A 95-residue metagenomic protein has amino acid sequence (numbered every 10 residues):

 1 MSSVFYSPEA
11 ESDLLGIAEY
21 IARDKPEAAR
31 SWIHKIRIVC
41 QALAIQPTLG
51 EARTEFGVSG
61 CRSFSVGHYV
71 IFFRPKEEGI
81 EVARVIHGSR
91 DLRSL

Functional and structural regions predicted by a protein language model:
M1-F56, L95: Basic, Lys/Arg-enriched alpha-helical interface segments
Y20, S63, V70: Short aromatic/hydrophobic contact patches that present stacked aromatics for nucleic-acid/ligand binding
R37, S63-V66: Σ70-family region 2.3-2.4 aromatic/basic alpha-helix that recognizes the −10 promoter and nucleates DNA melting
A44-P47, E51, S59, E81 (+1 more regions): Residue-level signal for pocket-adjacent positions within structured domains
F56-S63: Short, hydrophobic/aromatic-rich segments at coil-to-beta transitions
V66-V70, R74-L95: Enriched for short, Lys/Arg-rich terminal
